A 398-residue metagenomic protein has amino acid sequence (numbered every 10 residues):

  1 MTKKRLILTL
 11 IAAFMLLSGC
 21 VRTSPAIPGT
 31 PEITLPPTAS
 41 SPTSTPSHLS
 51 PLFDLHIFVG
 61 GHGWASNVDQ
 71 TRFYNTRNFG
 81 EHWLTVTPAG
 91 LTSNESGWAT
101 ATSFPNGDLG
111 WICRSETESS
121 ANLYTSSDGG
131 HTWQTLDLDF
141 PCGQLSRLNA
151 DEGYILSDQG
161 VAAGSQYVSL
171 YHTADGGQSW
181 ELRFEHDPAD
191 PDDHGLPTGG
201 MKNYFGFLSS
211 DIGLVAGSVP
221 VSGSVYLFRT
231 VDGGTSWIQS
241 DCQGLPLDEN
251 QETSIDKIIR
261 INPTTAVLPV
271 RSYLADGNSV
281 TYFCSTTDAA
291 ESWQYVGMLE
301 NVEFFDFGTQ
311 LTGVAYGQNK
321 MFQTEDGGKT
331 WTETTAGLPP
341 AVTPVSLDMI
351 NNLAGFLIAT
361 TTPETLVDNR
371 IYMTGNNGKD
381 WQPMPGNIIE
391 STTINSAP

Functional and structural regions predicted by a protein language model:
M1-I7: Bacterial N-terminal signal peptides that target proteins for export
I7-L10, C20-P398: Extracellular glycan-interacting surfaces
